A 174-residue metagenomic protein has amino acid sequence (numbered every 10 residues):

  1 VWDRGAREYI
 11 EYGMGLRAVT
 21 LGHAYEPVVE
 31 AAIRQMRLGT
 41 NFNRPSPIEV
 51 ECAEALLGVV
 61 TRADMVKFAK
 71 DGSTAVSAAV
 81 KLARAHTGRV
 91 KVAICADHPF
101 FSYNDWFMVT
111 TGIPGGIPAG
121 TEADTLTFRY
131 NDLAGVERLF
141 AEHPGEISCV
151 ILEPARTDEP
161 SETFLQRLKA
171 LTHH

Functional and structural regions predicted by a protein language model:
W2-R4: Short, acidic, Ser/Thr-enriched surface-loop or helix-capping motifs
E8-H86: Glycine-rich loop-to-alpha-helix module at the N-terminal edge of alpha/beta enzyme cores
I10-G13, S148-P154: Short beta-strands and strand-loop turn motifs
H23, F100, H173: Histidine-centered active-site/metal-ligand motif
E30, R34-R37, E54, G58 (+3 more regions): Replace "anionic and nucleotidyl ligands
N43-R44, K70, T127, R156-E159: Alpha-helix capping and helix-loop boundary segments enriched in small/acidic/polar residues
E51-S148: PLP-dependent aspartate aminotransferase-fold enzymes
L152-H174: Active-site core of PLP-dependent enzymes with the aminotransferase class I/II
